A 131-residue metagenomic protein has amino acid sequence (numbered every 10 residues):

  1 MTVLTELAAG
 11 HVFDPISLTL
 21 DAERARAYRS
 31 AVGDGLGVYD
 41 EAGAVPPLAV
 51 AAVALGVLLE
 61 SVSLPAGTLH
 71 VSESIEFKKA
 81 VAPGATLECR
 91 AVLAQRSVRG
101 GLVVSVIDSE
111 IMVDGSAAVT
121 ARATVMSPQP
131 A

Functional and structural regions predicted by a protein language model:
M1-L4, A80-A131: HotDog/MaoC-like acyl-thioester-processing domains
M1-S72: Hot-dog-fold acyl-thioester-processing enzymes
E73-K78: Conserved interaction-surface patches within small, structured recognition/assembly domains
